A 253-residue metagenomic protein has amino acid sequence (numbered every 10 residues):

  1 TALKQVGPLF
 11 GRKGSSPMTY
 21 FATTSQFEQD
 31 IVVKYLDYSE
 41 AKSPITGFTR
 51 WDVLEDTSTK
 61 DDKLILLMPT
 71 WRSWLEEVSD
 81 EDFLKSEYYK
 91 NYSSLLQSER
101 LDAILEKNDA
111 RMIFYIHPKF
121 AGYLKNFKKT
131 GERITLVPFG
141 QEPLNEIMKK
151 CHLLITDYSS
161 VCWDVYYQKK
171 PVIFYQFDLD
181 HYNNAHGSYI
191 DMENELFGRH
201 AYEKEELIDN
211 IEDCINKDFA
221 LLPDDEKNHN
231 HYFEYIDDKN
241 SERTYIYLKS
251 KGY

Functional and structural regions predicted by a protein language model:
T1-L54: Active-site and donor-binding regions of nucleotide-sugar-utilizing enzymes
G14, I104, E146-I147, E193: Structural alpha-helical scaffold elements that stabilize or flank donor/cofactor-binding regions in carbohydrate
T19-S25, R111-I113, L154-I155: A short beta-strand/loop micro-motif in the catalytic core of glycosyltransferases that engages the nucleotide-sugar
T24-F27, G47, I116-P118, Y158 (+1 more regions): Helix N-cap/beta->alpha junction signal
T49-N126, A201: Conserved catalytic-core segment of nucleotide-activated headgroup transferases in glycan assembly
P118-W163: Donor nucleotide-activated moiety binding/catalytic core segment of transferases that use nucleotide-activated donors
F127-G131, S160-Y232: Catalytic binding pocket for nucleotide-activated donors in carbohydrate/polymer assembly enzymes
I236-Y253: C-terminal alpha-helical cap of glycosyltransferases
